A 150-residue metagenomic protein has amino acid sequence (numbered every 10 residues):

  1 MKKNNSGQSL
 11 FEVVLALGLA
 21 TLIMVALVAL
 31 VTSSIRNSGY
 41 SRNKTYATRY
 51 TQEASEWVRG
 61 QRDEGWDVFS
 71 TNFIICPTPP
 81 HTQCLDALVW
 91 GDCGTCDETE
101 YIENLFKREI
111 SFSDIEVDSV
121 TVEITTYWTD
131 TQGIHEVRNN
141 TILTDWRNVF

Functional and structural regions predicted by a protein language model:
N4-Q52: Aliphatic-rich helix starts adjacent to a transmembrane/signal segment
R42-F150: Low-complexity, Gly/Pro-rich coil/beta segments used as flexible assembly/activation regions
